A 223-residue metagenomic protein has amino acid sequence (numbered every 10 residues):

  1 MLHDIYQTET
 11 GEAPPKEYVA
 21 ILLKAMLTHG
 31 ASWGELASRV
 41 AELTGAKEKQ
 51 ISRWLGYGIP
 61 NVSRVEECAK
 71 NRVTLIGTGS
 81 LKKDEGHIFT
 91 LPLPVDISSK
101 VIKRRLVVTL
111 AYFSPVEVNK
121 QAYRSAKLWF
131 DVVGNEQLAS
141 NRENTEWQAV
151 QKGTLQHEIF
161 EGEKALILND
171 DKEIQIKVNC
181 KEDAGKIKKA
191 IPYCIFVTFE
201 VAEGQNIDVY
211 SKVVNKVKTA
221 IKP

Functional and structural regions predicted by a protein language model:
M1-P223: Topogenic and prosegment regions of secretory-pathway hydrolases and membrane enzymes
